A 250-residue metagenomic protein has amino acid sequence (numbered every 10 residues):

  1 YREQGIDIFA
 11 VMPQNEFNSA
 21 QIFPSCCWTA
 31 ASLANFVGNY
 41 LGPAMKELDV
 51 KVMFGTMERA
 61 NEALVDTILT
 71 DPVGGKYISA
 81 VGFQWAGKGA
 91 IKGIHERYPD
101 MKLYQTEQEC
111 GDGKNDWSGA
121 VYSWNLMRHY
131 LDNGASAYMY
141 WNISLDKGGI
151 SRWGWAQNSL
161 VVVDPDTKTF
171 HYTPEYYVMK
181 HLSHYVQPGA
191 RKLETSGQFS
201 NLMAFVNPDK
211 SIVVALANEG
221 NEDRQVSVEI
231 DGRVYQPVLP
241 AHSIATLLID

Functional and structural regions predicted by a protein language model:
Y1-A10, Q14-K114: Active-site neighborhood of glycoside hydrolase catalytic domains
V11, V81, Y130, Y138 (+3 more regions): Conserved, mostly hydrophobic/aromatic
T56, G82-W85, Q105-C110, M139-I143 (+4 more regions): Active-site proximal loops enriched in glycine and acidic residues that flank catalytic Cys/His/Asp and coordinate
K102-V178, E194-T195: Aromatic/acidic polysaccharide-binding cleft in carbohydrate-active enzymes
H184, T195-D231, V238, H242: Carbohydrate-binding surface patches
V186, A190-K192: Edge strands and adjacent loops of beta-rich recognition modules
